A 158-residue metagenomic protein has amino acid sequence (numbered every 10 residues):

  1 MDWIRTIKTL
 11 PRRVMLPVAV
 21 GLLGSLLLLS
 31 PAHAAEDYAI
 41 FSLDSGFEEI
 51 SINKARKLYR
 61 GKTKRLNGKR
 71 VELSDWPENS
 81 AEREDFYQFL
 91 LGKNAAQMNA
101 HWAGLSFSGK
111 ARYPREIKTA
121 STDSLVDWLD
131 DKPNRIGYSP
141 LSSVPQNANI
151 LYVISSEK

Functional and structural regions predicted by a protein language model:
M1-R12: N-terminal secretory signal peptides that target proteins for export/translocation
R12-R13, R83: Basic side chains
P17-L27: Bacterial N-terminal signal peptides
G21, A32-H33: Cleavable N-terminal signal peptides
L28-L29, K64: Hydrophobic transmembrane signal anchors and adjacent membrane-proximal interface regions, especially in viral
A34-K158: Flexible loop/hinge segments at secondary-structure junctions
